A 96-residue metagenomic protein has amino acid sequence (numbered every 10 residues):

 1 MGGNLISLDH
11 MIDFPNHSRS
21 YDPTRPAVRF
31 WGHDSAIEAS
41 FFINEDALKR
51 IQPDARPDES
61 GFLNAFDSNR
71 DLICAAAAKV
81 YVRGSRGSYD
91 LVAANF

Functional and structural regions predicted by a protein language model:
G2-G32: Short, charged/polar N-terminal "headpieces" of proteins
G2-L8, D54-F96: Acidic, low-complexity intrinsically disordered segments
I12, R19, A39, D46-K49 (+3 more regions): Flexible, active-site-adjacent loop/turn segments at secondary-structure boundaries
H17, P26, E38, D71-A75 (+1 more regions): A generic signature of intrinsically disordered, low-complexity regions enriched in glycine/proline and charged/polar
S18-Y21, I37, R50, A55-D58 (+1 more regions): A broad, structure-centric signal for solvent-exposed, well-ordered loop/edge residues that line or flank functional
A27-D54: A short, structured beta-strand/loop element
